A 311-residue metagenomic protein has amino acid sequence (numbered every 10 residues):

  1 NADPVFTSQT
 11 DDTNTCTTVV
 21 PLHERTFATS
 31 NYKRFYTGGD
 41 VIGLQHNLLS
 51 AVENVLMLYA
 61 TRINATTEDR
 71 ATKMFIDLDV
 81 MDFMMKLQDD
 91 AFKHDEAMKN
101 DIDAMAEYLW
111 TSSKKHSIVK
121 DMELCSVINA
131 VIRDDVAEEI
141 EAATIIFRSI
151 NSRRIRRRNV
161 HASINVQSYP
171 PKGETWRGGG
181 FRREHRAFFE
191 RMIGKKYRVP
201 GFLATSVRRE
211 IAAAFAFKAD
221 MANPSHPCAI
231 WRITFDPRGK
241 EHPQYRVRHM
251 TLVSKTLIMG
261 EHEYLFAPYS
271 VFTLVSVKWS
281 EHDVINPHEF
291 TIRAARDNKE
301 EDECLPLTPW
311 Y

Functional and structural regions predicted by a protein language model:
N1-Y311: Mono-ADP-ribosyltransferase
